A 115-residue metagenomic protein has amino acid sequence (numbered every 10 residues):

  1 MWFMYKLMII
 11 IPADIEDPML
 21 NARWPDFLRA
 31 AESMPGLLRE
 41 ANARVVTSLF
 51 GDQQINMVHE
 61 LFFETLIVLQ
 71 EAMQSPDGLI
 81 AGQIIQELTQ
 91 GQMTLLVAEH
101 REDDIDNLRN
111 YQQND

Functional and structural regions predicted by a protein language model:
M1-M57, F62-Q74, A98-D115: Short S/T/G/P-rich N-terminal loop/turn motif that feeds into the first structured element of a domain
A72, D77-V97: C-terminal structural segments of small proteins and small subunits
